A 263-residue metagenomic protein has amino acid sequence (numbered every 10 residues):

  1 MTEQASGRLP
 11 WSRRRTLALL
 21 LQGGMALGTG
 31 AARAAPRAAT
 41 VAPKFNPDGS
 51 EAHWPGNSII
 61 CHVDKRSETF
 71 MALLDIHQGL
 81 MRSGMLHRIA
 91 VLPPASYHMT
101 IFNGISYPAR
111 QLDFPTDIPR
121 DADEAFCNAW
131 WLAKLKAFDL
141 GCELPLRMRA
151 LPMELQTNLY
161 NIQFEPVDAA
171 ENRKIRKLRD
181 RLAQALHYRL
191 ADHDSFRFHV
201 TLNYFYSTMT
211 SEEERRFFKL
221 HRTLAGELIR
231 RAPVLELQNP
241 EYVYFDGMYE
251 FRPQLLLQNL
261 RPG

Functional and structural regions predicted by a protein language model:
M1-W11: N-terminal secretory signal peptides
P10-S12, G30, R176: Short alpha-helical segments used as structural interaction elements across diverse proteins
W11-L21: N-terminal export leaders
L21, A35-G263: Histidine-dependent nucleotide/RNA phosphoesterase domain, centered on the 2H-phosphoesterase fold with its duplicated
L27-A35: Bacterial Sec-dependent signal peptides at the C-terminal "C-region" and cleavage site
